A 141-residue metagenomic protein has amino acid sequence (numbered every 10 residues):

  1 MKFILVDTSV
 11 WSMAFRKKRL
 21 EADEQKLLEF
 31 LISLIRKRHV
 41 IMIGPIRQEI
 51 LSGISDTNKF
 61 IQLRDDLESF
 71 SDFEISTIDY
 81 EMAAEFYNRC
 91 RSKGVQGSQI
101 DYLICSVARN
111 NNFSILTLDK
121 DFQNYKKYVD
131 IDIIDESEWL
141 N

Functional and structural regions predicted by a protein language model:
M1, F30-I32, C105, R109-N141: Acidic, PIN/NYN-like endoribonuclease modules and their adjacent C-terminal/linker elements
M1-M42, S52-R64, W139-N141: Short, well-structured N-terminal submotif of metal-dependent ribonuclease cores
I4, H39-M42, E68-E74, S114: Short loop->beta-strand "edge-of-pocket" segments that line small-molecule binding or catalytic clefts across diverse
V6-T8, I46, L118: A secondary-structure boundary/capping signal
W11, R47-I50, F122-Q123: A generic structural signal for short hydrophobic patches within well-formed alpha-helices
L28, R47, F60-L63, Y80-A83 (+1 more regions): A general structural signal for well-ordered alpha-helical segments in protein cores
R36-R38, D66-F70, K93, N111 (+1 more regions): Structured helix-beta-strand junction loops
D72-L118: Active-site neighborhoods of divalent-metal-dependent phosphate/nucleic-acid chemistry enzymes
